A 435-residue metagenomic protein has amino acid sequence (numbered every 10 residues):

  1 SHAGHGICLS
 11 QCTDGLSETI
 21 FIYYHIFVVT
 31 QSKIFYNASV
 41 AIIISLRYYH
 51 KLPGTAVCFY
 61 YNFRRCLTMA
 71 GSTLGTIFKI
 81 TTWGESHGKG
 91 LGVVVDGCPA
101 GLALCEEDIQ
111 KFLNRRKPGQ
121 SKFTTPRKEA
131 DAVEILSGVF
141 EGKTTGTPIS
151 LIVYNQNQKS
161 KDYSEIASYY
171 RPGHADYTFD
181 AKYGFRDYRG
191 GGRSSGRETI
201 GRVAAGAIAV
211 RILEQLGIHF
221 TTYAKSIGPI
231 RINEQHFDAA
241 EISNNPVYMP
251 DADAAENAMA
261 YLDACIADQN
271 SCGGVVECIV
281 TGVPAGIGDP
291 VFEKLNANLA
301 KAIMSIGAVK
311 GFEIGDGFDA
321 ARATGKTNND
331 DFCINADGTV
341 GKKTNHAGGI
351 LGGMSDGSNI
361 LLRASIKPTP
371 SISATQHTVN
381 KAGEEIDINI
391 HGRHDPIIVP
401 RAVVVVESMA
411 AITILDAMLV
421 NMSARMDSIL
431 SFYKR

Functional and structural regions predicted by a protein language model:
Y48-T68: Short, Lys/Arg-enriched N-terminal segments with co-localized hydrophobic residues within the first ~10-30 amino acids
A70-R127: N-terminal, positively charged regions that mediate nucleic acid binding
K79, S371-R435: Internal helix-turn-beta structural module
K89, Q269-C272, V276-E385: Glycine-rich anion/phosphate-binding loop at the beta-strand->alpha-helix junction
K89-G101, G196-I218, E293, A297-K301 (+3 more regions): Alpha-helical support elements that line or immediately flank enzyme active sites and cofactor-binding pockets
F112-P172, D176: Glycine-rich, N-terminal phosphate-binding loop and its surrounding beta-alpha-beta segment
A167-G192, Q376-H394: Short acidic, glycine/tyrosine-flanked loop/strand segments centered on an H-E-D-like triad
A181-V291: Glycine-rich, mobile lid/loop segments that gate access to catalytic sites or pores
